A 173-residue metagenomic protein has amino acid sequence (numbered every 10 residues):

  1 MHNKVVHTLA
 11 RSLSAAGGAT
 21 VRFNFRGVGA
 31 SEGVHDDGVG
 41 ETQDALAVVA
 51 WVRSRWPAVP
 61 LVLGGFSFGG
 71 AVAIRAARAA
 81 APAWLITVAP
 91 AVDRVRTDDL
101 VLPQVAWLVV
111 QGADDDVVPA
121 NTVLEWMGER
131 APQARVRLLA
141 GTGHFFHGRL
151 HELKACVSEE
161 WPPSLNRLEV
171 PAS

Functional and structural regions predicted by a protein language model:
M1-N24: Short, surface-exposed "cap/lid" segments of acyl-processing enzymes
V5, H35-R55: Alpha/beta-hydrolase active-site loop
G65-A73: Gly/Ala-rich beta-loop-alpha elbow adjacent to hydrolase catalytic centers
P103-Q104, L108-Q111, D115: Short beta-strand/loop motif that positions the catalytic acidic residue of the alpha/beta-hydrolase fold
A113-V118, H144-F145: Acidic catalytic loop of the alpha/beta-hydrolase fold
P119-G128: Short alpha-helix in the alpha/beta-hydrolase fold that links the catalytic acid
G128-F145: Catalytic histidine neighborhood in serine/cysteine hydrolases with alpha/beta-hydrolase-type architecture
H147-W161: Post-His helix in hydrolase/transferase enzymes
